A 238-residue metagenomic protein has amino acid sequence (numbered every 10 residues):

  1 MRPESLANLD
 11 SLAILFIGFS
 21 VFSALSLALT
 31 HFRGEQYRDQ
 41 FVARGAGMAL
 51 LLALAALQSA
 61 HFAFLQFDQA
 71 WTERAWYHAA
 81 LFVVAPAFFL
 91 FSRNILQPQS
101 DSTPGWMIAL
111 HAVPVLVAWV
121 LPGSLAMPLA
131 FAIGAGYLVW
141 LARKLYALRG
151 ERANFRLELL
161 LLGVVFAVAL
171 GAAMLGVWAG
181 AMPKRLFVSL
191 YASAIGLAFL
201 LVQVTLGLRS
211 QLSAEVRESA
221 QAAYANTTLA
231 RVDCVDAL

Functional and structural regions predicted by a protein language model:
M1-W119, A142-G150, N154, L160-V164: N-terminal low-complexity or simple alpha-helical regulatory segments that function as activation/interaction modules
I17-S26, A79-L90, A109-Y146, L157-W178 (+1 more regions): Membrane-embedded alpha-helical segments, specifically the hydrophobic cores of selected transmembrane helices
G207-L238: Membrane-proximal linker segments that couple transmembrane helices to downstream signaling/catalytic modules
